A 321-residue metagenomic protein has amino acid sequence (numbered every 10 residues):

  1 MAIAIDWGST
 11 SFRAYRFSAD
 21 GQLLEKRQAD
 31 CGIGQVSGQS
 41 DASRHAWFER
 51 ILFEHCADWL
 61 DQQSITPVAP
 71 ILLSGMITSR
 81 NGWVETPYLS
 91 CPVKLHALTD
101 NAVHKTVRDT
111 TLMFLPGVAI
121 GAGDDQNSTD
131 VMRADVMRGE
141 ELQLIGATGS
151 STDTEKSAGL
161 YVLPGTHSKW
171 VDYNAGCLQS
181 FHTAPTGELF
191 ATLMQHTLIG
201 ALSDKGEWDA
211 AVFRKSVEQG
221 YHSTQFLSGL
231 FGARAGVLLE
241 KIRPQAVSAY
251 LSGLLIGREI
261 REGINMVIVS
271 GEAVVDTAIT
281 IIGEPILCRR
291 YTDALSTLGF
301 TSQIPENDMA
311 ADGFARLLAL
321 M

Functional and structural regions predicted by a protein language model:
A2-A4, G8-A46: Short glycine-rich, Thr/Ser-proximal phosphate-binding strand/loop in the N-terminal lobe of ATP-dependent enzymes
A2-D6, P70-L72, G159-L163: Short glycine-aspartate micro-motif
S11, V274-A294: Glycine-rich phosphate-binding loops at beta-strand->alpha-helix junctions
G32-S40, I120-Q219, S223: Glycine-rich phosphate-binding loop plus the immediately following alpha-helix
L52-P70, I260-V274: Phosphate/pyrophosphate-binding loops at sites that engage ATP/ADP/AMP, CoA/4′-phosphopantetheine, polyphosphate
W59-V103, R108-V131: Short beta-strand-loop/turn "lid" adjacent to the catalytic site in phosphate-handling enzymes
Q219-E262: Adenine-nucleotide phosphate-binding core of ATP-dependent small-molecule kinases
D293, Q303-M321: Glycine-rich phosphate-binding/hydrolytic loop that grips phosphoryl groups
